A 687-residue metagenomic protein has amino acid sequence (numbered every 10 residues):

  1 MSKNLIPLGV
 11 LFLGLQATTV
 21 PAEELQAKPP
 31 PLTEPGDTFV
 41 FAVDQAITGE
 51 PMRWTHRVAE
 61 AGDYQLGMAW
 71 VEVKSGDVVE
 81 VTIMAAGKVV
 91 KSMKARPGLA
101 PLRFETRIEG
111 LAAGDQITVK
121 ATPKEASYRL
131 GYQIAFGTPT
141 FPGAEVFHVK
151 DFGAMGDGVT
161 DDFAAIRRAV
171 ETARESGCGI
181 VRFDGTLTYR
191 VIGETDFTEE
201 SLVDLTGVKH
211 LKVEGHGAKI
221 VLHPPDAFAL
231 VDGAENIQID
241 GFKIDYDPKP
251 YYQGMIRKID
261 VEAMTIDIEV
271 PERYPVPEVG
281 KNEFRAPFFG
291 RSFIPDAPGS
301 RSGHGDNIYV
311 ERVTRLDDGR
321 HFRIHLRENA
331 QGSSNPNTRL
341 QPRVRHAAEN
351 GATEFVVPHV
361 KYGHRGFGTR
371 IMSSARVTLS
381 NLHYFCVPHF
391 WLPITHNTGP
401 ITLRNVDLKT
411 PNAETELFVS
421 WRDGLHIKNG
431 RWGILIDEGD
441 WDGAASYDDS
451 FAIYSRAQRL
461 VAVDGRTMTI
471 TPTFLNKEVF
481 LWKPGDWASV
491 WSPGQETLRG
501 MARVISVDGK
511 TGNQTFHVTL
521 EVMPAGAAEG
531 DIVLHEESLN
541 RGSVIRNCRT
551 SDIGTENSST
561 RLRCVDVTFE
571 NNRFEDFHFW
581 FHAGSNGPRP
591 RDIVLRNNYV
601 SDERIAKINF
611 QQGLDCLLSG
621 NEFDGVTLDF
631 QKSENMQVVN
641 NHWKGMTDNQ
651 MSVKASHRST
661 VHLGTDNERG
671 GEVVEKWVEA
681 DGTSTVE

Functional and structural regions predicted by a protein language model:
E23-T140: Extracytoplasmic
T140-A165: Right-handed parallel beta-helix/beta-solenoid
F152-G153, F163-L211, G215-L230, I244 (+2 more regions): N-terminal extracellular ligand-recognition/capping segment immediately after the signal peptide
C178, L222-F228, P248-Y252, R365-G368 (+11 more regions): Short glycine/acidic-rich loop motifs that flank beta-strands on beta-rich extracellular proteins
V208-K219, L230-P250, M372-C386, R404 (+2 more regions): Parallel beta-helix/beta-solenoid
L222, Y246-K249, Q253-K258, E269-D318 (+1 more regions): Ser/Thr/Gly-rich low-complexity blocks that favor extended beta-strand/coil architectures
A297-R365, R499, V507-S543, N547 (+1 more regions): Small/polar beta-strand repeat architecture
